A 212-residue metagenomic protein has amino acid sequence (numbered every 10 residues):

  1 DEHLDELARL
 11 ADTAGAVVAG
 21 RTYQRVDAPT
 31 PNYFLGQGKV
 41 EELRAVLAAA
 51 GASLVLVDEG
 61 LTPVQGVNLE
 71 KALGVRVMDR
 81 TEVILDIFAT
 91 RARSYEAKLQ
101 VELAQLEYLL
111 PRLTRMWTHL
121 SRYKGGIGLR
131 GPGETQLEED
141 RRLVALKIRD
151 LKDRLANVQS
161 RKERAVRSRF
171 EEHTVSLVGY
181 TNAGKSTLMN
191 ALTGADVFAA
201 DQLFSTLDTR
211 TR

Functional and structural regions predicted by a protein language model:
D1-V175: Conserved P-loop NTPase architecture
Q159-K162, V166-H173, N190-R212: Switch I (effector-binding) loop of TRAFAC-class P-loop GTPase G-domains
L177, L188: Append "Primarily bacterial transcriptional regulators
Y180-T181, A191: P-loop (Walker A) phosphate-binding loop of NTP-binding proteins
K185: Conserved lysine of the Walker
